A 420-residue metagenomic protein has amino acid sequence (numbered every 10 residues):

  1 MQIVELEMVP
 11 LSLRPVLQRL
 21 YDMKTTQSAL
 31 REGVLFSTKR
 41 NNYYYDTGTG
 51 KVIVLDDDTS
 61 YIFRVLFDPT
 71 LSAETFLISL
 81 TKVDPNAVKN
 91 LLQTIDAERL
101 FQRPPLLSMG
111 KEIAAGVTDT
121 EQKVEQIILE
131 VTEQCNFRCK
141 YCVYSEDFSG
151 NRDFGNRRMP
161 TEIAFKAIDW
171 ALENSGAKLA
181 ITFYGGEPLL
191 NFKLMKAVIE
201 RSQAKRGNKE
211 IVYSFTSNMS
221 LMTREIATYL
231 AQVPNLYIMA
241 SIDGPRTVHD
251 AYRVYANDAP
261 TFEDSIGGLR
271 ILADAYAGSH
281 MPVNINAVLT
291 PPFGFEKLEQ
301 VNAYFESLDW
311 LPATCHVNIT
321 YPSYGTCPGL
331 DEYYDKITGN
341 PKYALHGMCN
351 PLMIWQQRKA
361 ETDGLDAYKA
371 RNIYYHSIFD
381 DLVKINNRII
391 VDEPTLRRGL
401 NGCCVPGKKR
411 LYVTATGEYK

Functional and structural regions predicted by a protein language model:
M1-T49, L55-L71, I78, C327-D335 (+1 more regions): Auxiliary Fe-S-binding modules of radical SAM enzymes
L6, I53-I128: Long, charge-rich, low-complexity alpha-helical segments
S28-R31, F36-Y61, K369-K420: Accessory C-terminal segments flanking Radical SAM cores
G50, Q134, P188, S220-L221 (+4 more regions): Short, solvent-exposed loop/turn segments at secondary-structure junctions
V83-N90, T94, S108-T228, V233-L236: Conserved alpha-helical substructure of the radical SAM core
V131, V143-S145, A240-P245, V317-S323: Short loop/turn segments at strand-loop or loop-helix junctions that form parts of catalytic or ligand-binding pockets
G185, F215-M219, A240-I242, I285-L289 (+1 more regions): A cross-domain feature marking catalytic cores of carbohydrate-active enzymes and several ubiquitous metabolic/repair
T247, Y252-I266, R270-G402, Y412: Radical SAM enzyme [4Fe-4S]-AdoMet core and its adjacent flexible, acidic and glycine-rich loops/tails across
